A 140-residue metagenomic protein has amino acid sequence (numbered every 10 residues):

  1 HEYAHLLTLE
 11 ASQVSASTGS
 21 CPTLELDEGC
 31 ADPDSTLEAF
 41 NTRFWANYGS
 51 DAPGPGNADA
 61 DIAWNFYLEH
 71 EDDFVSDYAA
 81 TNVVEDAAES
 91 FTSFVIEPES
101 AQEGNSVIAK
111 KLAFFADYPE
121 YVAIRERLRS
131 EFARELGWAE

Functional and structural regions predicted by a protein language model:
Y3-E140: Active-site-flanking segments in enzyme catalytic domains
